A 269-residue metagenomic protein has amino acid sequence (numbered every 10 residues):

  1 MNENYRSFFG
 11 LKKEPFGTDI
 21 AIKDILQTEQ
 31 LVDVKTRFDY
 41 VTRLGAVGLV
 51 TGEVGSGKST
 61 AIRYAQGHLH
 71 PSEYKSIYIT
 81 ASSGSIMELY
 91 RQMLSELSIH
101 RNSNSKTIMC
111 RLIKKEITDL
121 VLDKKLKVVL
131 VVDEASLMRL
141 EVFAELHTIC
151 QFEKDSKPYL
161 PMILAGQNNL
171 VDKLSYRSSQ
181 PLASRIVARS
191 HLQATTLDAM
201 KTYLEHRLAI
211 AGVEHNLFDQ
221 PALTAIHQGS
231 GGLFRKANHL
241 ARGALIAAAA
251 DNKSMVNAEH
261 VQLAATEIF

Functional and structural regions predicted by a protein language model:
M1-L44, Q262, T266: A short, basic N-terminal segment
N2-N4, R63, P181, D198 (+1 more regions): C-terminal alpha-helical "lid" subdomain
R6, S85-L89, H100-E145, E153-P158 (+4 more regions): Mid-core helix/loop region of P-loop NTP-binding domains shared across ATPases and GTPases
L11-F16, E73-Y74, G84-S103: Conserved NTP-binding/hydrolysis module of P-loop NTPases
R43-G67: Walker A/P-loop nucleotide-binding motif
E53-V54, S76-S85: A short hydrophobic beta-strand->loop->alpha-helix junction that borders the nucleotide-binding pocket of P-loop NTPases
Q66-L69, L170-R185: Short regulatory helix/loop adjacent to the ATP-binding pocket of P-loop NTPases
I79-S82, L174, V187-M200: Conserved AAA+ ATPase "SRH/arginine-finger" region at the nucleotide-binding site
